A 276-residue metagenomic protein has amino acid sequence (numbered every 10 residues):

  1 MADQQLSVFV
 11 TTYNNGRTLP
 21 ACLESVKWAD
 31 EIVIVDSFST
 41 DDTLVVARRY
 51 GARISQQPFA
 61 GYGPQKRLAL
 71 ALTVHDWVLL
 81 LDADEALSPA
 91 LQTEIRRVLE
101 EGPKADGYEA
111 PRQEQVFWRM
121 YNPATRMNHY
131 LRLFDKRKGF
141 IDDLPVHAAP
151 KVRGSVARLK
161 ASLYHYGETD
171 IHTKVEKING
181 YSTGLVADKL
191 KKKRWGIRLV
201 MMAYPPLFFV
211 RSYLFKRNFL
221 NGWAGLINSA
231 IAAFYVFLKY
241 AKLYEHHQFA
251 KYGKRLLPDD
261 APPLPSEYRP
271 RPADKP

Functional and structural regions predicted by a protein language model:
M1-S25, P276: N-proximal low-complexity "stem/linker" segments adjacent to membrane-targeting elements
R17-P20, D41-Y50, A90-L91: Acidic helix N-cap motif at the loop->helix transition within catalytic regions of sugar-transfer enzymes
S25, D36-V45, D82: A conserved acidic beta->alpha catalytic loop
W28, Y50-G51, H129, V152: Short, structured coil segments at secondary-structure junctions
D42, G63, L81-V98: Acidic donor-binding/catalytic loop of UDP-sugar-dependent glycosyltransferases, especially processive GT2
L44-L72: Conserved donor nucleotide-binding strand/loop of the catalytic core
L70, S88-A250, L256-L257: Catalytic-site signature of metal-activated, phosphate-bearing donor transferases, centered on the GT-A/GT-A-like
V78: Short aromatic/hydrophobic "clamp" motif used to bind/position activated sugar donors
